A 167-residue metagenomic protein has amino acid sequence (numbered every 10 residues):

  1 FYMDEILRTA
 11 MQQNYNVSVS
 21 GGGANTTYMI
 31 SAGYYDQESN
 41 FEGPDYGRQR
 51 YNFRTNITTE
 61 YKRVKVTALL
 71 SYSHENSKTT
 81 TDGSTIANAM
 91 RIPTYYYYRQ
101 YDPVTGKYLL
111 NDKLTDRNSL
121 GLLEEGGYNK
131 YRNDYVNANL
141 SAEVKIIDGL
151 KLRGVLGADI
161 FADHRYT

Functional and structural regions predicted by a protein language model:
F1, S39-N137, R153-T167: Surface-exposed loop/interface segments of Gram-negative outer-membrane beta-barrel transport/assembly proteins
F1-P44, D82-G83, L122-G126, E143-K145: Residues embedded in well-ordered regular secondary structure
N14-N16, N52-R54, N137-N139, E143: Membrane-embedded beta-strand positions in outer-membrane beta-barrel channels/transporters
G21-G23, I57-Y61, A142-V144, D148 (+1 more regions): Residue-level signature of outer-membrane beta-barrel architecture
